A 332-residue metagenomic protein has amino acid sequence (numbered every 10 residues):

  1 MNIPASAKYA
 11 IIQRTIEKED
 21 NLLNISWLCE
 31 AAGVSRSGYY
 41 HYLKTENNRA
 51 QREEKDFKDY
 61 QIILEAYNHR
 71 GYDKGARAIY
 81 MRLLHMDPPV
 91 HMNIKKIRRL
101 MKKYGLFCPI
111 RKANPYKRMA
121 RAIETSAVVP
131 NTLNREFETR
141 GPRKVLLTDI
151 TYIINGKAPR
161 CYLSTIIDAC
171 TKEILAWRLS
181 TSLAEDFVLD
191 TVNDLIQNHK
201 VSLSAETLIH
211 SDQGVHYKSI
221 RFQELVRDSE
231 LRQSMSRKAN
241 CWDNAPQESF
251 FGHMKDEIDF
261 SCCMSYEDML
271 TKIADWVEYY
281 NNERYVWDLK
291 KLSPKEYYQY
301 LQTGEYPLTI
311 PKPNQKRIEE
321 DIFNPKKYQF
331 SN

Functional and structural regions predicted by a protein language model:
M1-N24, E53: Residue-centric detector for conserved, function-critical "anchor" positions in compact interaction modules
I3-A7, C29, G38-G141, P294 (+2 more regions): Basic, flexible linker segments flanking DNA-binding modules in nucleic acid-interacting mobile-element proteins
Q13-Y42, K103: Structured, non-catalytic alpha/beta "coupling" segments that mediate domain-domain communication and provide generic
L28-C29, Y39, I63, I79 (+15 more regions): Mobile genetic element proteins and their domesticated derivatives, centered on retroelements and DNA transposons
V90, I94-T165, D190-D194, N198-H199 (+2 more regions): Mobile-element integrase/transposase regions, centering on the N-terminal DNA-binding/Zn-coordinating module
M119-A120, S211-Q213, S219-I220, M235-K255 (+2 more regions): RNase H-like two-metal-ion nuclease catalytic core shared by retroviral integrases and related mobile-element nucleases
S202-Y217, K290-P294: Acidic/histidine-rich, metal-coordinating catalytic segments
R227-L231, K255-N332: C-terminal domain-tail junction helix/linker
